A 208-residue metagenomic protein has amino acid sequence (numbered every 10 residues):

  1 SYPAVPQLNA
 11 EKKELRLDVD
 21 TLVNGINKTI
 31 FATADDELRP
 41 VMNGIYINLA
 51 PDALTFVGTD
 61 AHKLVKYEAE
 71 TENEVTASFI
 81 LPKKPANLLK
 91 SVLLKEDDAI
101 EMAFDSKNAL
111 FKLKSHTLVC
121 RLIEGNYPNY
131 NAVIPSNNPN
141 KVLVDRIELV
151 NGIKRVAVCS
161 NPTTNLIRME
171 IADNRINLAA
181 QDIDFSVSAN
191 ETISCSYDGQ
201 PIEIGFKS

Functional and structural regions predicted by a protein language model:
S1-S208: Structural preference for solvent-exposed beta-strand-turn elements and adjacent flexible terminal/loop segments within
